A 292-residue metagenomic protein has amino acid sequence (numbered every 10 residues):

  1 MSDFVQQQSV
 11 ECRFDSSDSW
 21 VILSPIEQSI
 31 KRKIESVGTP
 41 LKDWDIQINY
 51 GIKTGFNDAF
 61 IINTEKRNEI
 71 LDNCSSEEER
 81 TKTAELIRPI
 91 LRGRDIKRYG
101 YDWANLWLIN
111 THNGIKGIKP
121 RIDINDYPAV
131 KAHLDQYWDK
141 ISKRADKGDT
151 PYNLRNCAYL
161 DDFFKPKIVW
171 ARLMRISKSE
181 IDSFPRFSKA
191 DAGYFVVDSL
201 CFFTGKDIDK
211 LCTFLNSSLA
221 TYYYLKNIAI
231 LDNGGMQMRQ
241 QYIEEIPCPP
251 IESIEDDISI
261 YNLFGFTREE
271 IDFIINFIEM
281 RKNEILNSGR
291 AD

Functional and structural regions predicted by a protein language model:
D3-P250, M280, E284: Polybasic, glycine- and aromatic-enriched phosphate-binding surface used to engage nucleic acids
Q240-I278: Extended amphipathic alpha-helical segments enriched in small hydrophobics
F273, M280-D292: Non-globular, low-complexity intrinsically disordered regions
